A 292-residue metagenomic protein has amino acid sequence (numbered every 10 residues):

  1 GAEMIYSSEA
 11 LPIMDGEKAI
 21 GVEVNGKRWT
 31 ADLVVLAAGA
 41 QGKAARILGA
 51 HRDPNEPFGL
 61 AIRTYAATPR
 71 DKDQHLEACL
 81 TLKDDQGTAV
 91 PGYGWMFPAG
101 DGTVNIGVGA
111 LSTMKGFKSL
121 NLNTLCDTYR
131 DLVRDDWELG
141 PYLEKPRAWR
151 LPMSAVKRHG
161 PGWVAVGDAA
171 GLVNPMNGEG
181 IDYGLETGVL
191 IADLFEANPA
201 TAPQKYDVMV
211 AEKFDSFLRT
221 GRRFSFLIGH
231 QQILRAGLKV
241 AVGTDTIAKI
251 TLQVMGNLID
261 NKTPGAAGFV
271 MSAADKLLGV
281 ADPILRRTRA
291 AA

Functional and structural regions predicted by a protein language model:
A2-I5, Y93, L139, L143-K145 (+2 more regions): Domain-scale detector for complete catalytic domains at protein termini or as standalone homologs
A2-W137: Predominantly flavin-linked oxidoreductase catalytic cores and closely associated redox partners
A10-P12, S112-F195, A200: FAD/FMN-dependent oxidoreductases across multiple families
E56, G87, S119-L120, G178 (+5 more regions): Electropositive phosphate-/nucleotide-binding environments in soluble metabolic enzymes
T64, A78, W95, R147-L151 (+5 more regions): Flexible, active-site-adjacent loop/turn segments at secondary-structure boundaries
D193-A292: C-terminal helical "tail/cap" subdomain of flavin- and related membrane-associated enzymes
